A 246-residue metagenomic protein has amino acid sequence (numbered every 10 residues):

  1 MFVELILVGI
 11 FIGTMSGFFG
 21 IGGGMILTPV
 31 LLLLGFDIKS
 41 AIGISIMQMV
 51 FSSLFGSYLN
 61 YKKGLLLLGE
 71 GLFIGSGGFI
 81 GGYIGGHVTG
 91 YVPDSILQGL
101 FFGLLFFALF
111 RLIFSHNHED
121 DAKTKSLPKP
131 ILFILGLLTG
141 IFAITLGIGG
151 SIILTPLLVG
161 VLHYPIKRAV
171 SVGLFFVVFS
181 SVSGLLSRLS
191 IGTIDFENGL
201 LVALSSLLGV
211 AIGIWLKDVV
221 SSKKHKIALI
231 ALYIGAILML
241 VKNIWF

Functional and structural regions predicted by a protein language model:
M1-I12, V30-L34, I38, L59-I144 (+4 more regions): Juxtamembrane transmembrane-helix boundary motif
G9-I21, I46-M49, G78: N-terminal transmembrane alpha-helices
F19-T28, G147-L157: Transmembrane helix boundary and interhelical junction motifs in multipass membrane proteins
I38-I42, V170, L174: Small-residue hotspots at the loop-to-helix junctions and early N-terminal turns of transmembrane alpha-helices
S45-M49, G173-V177, N198-A203: Short hydrophobic/aromatic, small-residue-rich stretches within specific transmembrane helices of secondary active
M47-F55, I80-G81, V88, V177-S183: Membrane-embedded alpha-helical segments of transport systems, primarily multispan ion/solute transporters
L154-T155, F175, F179: A general structural signal for well-ordered alpha-helical packing
